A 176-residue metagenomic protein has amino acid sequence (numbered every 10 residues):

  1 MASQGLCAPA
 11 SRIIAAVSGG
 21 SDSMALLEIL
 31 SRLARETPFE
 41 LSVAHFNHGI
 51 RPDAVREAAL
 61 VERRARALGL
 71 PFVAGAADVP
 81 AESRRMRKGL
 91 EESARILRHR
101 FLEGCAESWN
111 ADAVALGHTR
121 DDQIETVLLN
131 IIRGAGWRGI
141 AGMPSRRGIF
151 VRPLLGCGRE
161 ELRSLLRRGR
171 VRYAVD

Functional and structural regions predicted by a protein language model:
M1-D176: Core alpha/beta nucleotide-donor-binding catalytic domains of modification enzymes
